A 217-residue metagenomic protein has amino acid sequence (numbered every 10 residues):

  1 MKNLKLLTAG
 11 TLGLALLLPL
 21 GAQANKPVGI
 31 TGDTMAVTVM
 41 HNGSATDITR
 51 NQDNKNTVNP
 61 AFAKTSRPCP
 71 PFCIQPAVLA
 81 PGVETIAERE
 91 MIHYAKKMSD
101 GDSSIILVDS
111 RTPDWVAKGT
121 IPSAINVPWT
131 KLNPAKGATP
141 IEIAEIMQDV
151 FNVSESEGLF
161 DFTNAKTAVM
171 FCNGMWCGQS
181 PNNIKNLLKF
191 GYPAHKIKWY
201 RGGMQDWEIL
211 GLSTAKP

Functional and structural regions predicted by a protein language model:
M1-G10: Bacterial N-terminal signal peptides that target proteins for export
A9-P19: Bacterial N-terminal signal peptides
Q23-K118: Flexible, polar/low-complexity N-terminal or interdomain linker segments that lie immediately upstream of folded
Q75-K166, P217: Positively charged, proline/Ser/Thr-rich regional signature most characteristic of the Rhodanese/CDC25-like
T112-W115, K131-P134, G174-G178, G203-W207: Solvent-exposed loop/turn segments at secondary-structure junctions within structured extracellular/periplasmic domains
K118-G119, Q179-I184, I209-L210: A short acidic (Asp/Glu
M147-M204: Catalytic cysteine-centered active loop of the rhodanese-like fold, especially the PTP/DSP P-loop
L210-P217: Active-site neighborhoods of enzymes that stabilize oxyanions during catalysis
